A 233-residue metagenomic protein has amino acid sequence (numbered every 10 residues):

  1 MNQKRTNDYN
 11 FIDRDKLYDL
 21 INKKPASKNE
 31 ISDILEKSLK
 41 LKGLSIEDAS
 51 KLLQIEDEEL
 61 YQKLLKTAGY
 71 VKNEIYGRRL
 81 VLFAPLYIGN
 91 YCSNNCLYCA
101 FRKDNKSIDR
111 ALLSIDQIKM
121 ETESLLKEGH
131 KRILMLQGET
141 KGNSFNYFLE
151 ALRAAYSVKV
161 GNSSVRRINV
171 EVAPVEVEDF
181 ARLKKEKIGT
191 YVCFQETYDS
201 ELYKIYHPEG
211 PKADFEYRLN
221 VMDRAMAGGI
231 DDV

Functional and structural regions predicted by a protein language model:
M1-F83: Flexible, acidic/Gly-rich N-terminal and inter-domain linker regions that tether and position cofactor-handling modules
K4-N7, S38, L53-Q54, G89-Y91 (+2 more regions): Short low-complexity stretches enriched in small and charged residues
E36, S45, K72, F83-A84 (+4 more regions): Short, functionally important structural connectors and interaction interfaces within domains
L41, C96, C193: Residue-level signature of catalytic and energy-coupling elements of molecular machines, predominantly ATP/GTP-dependent
K42, L86, N90, E196 (+1 more regions): Flexible, active-site-adjacent loop/turn segments at secondary-structure boundaries
D48, A84, N90-C92, G210 (+1 more regions): Solvent-exposed, flexible loop/coil residues
G77-Q117: Canonical Radical SAM [4Fe-4S] cluster-binding loop centered on the CxxxCxxC motif and its immediate flanking residues
K103-K119, S124-V233: Core AdoMet radical
